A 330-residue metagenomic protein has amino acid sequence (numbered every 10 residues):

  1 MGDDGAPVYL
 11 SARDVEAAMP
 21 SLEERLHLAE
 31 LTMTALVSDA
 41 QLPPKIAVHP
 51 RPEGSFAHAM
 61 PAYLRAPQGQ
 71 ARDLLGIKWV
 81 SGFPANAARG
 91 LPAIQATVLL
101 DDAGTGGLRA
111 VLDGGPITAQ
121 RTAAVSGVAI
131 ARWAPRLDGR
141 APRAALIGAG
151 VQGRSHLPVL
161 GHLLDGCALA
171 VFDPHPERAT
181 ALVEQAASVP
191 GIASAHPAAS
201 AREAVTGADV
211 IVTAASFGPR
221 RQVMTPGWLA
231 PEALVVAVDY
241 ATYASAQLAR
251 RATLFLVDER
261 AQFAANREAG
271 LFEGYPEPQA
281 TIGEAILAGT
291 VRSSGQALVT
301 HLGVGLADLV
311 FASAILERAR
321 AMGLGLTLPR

Functional and structural regions predicted by a protein language model:
M1-A119, G127, L309, L316-E317: N-terminal ligand-binding/catalytic initiation module
V15-E16, T242, A246-R330: Adenosine-phosphate binding glycine-rich loop
W133-R143, D165, A230-P231: Short helix-loop-beta connector
R143, C167-A168, L234, L254: Residues at the starts of beta-strands that form the adenosine-phosphate
G148-G150: Glycine-rich Rossmann-fold phosphate-binding loop(s) that bind the pyrophosphate of adenine dinucleotide cofactors
G153-R154: N-terminal Rossmann-fold NAD(P) dinucleotide-binding loop
L163-S188: NAD(P)-binding Rossmann-fold cofactor-contacting core
V189, A193-G270: Rossmann-like adenosine-cofactor binding region
